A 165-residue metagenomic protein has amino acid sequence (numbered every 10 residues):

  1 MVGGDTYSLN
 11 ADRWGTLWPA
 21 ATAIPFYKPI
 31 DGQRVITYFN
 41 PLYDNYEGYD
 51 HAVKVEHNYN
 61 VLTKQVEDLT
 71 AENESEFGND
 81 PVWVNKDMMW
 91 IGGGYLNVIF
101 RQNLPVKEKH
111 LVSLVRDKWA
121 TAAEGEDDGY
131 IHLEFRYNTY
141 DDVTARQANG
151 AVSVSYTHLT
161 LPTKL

Functional and structural regions predicted by a protein language model:
M1-G3: Structural detector for short beta-strands of small beta-barrel domains
Y7-G15: Extended, well-ordered protein cores
W14-F26: Beta-strand/loop nucleic-acid-binding surfaces
I24-I36: Short nucleic-acid-contacting surface segments enriched for D/E, G, S/T with interspersed K/R
N45-L96, R101: Surface-exposed beta-loop interaction hotspot
V84-N138: Short helix-loop boundary/capping segments
D128-V154: An anionic, turn-rich surface loop/hairpin at beta-sheet edges that serves as a generic interaction/coordination patch
T157-T163: Conserved small/polar residues in nucleotide/adenosyl-binding loops
